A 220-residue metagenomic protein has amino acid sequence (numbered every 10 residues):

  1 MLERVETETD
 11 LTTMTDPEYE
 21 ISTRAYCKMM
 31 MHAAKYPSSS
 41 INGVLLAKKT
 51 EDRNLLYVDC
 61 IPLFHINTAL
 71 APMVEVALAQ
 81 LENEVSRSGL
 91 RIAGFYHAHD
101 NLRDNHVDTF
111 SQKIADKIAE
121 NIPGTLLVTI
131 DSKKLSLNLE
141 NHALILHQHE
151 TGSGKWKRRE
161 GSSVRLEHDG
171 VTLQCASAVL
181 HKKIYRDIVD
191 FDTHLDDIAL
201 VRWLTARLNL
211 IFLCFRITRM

Functional and structural regions predicted by a protein language model:
M1-G94, A98-M220: N-terminal beta-strand/alpha-helix entry module and adjacent surface of metal-dependent catalytic domains
